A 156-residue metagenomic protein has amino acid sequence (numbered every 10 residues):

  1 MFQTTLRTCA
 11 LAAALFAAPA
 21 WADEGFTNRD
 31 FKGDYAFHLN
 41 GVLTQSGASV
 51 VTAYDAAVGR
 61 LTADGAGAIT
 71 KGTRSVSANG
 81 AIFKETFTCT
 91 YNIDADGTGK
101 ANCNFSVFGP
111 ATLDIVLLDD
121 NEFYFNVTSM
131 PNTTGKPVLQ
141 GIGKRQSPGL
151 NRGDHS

Functional and structural regions predicted by a protein language model:
M1-C9: Bacterial N-terminal signal peptides that target proteins for export
A17-P19: N-terminal signal peptide c-region/cleavage motif recognized by signal peptidases
W21-S156: Mature soluble binding/inhibitory domains
